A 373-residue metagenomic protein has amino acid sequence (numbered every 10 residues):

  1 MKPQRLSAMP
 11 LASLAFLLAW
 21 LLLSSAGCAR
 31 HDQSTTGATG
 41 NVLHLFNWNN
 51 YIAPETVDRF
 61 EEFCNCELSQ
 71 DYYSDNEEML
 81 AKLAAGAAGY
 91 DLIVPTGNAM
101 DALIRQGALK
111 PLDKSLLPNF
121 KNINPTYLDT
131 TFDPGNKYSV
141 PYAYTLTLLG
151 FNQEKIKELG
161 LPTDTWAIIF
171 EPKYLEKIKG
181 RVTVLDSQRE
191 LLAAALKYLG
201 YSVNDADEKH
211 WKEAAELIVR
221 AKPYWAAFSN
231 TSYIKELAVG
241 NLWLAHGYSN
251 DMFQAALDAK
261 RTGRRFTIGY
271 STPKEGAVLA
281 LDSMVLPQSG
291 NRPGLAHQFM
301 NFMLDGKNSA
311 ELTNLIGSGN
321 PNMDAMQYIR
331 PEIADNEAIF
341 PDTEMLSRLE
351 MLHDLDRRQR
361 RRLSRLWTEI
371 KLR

Functional and structural regions predicted by a protein language model:
M1-V42: Short, low-complexity disordered leader/linker segments with a strong preference for bacterial N-terminal type II
A29-L103: Early extracytoplasmic/lumenal segment of secretory-pathway proteins
V94-A238: Extracytoplasmic ligand-binding site segments that recognize negatively charged/polar headgroups
A99-A102, L244-R265: A ligand-binding cleft/hinge motif common to bilobed small-molecule-binding domains
N122, W211-R220, A226, R264-V285: Periplasmic-binding protein-like
G150-K155, L199-G200, A280-R292, E311: A bilobed periplasmic-binding-protein/Venus flytrap-type ligand-binding module shared by bacterial periplasmic
K235, T343-R373: Conserved C-terminal helix/tail region of periplasmic/extracytoplasmic solute-binding proteins
P287-R348: Mature extracytoplasmic/periplasmic domains
